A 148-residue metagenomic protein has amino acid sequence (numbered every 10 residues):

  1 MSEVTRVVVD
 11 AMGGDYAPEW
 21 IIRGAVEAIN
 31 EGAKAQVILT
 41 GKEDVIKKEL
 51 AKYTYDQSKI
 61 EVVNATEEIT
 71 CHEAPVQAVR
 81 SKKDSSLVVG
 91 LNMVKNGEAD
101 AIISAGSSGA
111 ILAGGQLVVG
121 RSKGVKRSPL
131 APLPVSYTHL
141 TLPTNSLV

Functional and structural regions predicted by a protein language model:
M1-A105, A110-Q116: Contiguous, glycine/small-aliphatic-enriched amphipathic segments in soluble metabolic enzymes
P18, P129-P132, P143: Proline-rich intrinsically disordered, low-complexity coils
E27-A28, A110, G114-P134: A glycine- and small-aliphatic-rich helix-loop capping segment at beta-alpha/alpha-beta transitions that lines
T138-T144: Conserved small/polar residues in nucleotide/adenosyl-binding loops
